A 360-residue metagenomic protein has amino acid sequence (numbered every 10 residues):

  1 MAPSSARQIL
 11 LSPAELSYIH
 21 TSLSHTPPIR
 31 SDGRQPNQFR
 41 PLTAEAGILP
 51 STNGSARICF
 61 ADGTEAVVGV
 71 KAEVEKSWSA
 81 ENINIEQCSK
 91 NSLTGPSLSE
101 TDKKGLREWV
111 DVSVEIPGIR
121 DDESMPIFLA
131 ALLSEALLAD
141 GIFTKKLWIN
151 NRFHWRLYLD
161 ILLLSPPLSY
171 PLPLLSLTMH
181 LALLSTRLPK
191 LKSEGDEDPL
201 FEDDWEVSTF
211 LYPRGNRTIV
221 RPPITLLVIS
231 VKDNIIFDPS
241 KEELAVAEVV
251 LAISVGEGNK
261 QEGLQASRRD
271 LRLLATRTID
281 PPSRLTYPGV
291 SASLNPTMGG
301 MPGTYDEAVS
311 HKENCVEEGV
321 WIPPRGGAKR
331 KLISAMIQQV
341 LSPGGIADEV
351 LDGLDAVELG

Functional and structural regions predicted by a protein language model:
M1-G360: Polyanion-binding surfaces on beta-sheet-dominated domains and ring/shell assemblies
